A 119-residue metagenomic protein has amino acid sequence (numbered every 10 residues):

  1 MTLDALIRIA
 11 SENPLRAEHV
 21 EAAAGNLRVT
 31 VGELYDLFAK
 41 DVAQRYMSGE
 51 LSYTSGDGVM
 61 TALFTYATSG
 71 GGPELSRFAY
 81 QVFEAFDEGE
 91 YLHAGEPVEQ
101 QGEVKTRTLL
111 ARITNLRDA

Functional and structural regions predicted by a protein language model:
M1-A119: Acidic, Ser/Pro/Thr-rich low-complexity regulatory regions and the short amphipathic helical interaction modules they
